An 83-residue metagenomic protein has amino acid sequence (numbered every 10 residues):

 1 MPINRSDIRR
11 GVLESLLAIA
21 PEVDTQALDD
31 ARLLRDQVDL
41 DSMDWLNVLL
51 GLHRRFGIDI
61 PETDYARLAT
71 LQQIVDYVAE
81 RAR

Functional and structural regions predicted by a protein language model:
P2-T25, R81-A82: Thiotemplate assembly-line natural product biosynthesis machinery
I19-D39, R55-R67: Phosphopantetheine carrier-protein modules
D44: Two-component histidine kinase catalytic core, primarily the HATPase_c
A66, Q72-R81: C-terminal structural segments of small proteins and small subunits
